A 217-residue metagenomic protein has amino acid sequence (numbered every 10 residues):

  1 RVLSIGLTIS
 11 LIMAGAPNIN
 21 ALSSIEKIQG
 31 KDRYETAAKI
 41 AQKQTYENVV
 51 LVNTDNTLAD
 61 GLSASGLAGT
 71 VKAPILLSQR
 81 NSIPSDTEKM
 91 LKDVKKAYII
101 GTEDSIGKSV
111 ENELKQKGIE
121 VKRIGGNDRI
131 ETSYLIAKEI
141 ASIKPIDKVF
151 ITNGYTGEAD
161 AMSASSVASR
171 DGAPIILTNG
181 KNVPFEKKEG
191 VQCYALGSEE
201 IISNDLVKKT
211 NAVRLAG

Functional and structural regions predicted by a protein language model:
V2-M13, P17-G217: Extracellular glycan-binding segments that recognize GlcNAc-based cell-wall polysaccharides
